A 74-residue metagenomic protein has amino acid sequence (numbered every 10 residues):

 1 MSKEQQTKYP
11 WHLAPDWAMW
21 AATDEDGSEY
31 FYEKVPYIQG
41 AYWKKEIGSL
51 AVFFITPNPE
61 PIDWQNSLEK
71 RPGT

Functional and structural regions predicted by a protein language model:
M1-T74: Structural boundary micro-motifs
